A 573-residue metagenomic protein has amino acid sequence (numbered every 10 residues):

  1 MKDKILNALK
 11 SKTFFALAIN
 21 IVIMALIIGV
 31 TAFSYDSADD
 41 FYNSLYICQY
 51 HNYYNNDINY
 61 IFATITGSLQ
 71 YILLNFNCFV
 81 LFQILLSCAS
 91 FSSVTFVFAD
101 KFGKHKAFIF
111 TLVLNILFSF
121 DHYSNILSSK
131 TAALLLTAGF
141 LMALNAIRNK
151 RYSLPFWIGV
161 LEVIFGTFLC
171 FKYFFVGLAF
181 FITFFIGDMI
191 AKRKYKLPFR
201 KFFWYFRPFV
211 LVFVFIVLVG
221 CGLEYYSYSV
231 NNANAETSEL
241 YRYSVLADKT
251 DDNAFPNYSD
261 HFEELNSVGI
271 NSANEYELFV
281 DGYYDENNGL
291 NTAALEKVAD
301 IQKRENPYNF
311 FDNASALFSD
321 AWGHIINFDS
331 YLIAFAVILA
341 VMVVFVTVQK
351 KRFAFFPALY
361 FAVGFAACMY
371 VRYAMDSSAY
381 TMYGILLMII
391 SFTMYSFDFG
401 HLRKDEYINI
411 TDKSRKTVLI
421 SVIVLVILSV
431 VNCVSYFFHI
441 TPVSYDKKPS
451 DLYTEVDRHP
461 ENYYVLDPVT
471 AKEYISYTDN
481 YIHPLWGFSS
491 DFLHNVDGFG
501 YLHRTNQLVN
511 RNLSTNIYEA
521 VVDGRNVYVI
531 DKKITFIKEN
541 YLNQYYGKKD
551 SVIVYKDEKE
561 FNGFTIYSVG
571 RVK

Functional and structural regions predicted by a protein language model:
A16-N56, G67: Extracytoplasmic loop-helix module adjacent to an early transmembrane segment
Y53-N77, L81-L86: Short hydrophobic/aromatic helix or loop-helix immediately within or flanking a transmembrane segment in polytopic
L85-K104, L339-T347: Transmembrane-helix motifs of polytopic, lipid-linked glycan transferases
G139-P155: Membrane-interface transmembrane helices that cradle and orient dolichyl/undecaprenyl
L154-Y173, F181-I182, V212-V219: Membrane-interface alpha helices of multi-pass inner-membrane proteins
F156, F206-F215, H401-V434: Signature aromatic-anchored transmembrane alpha helix within multi-pass, membrane-resident enzymes that catalyze glycan
N231-D312, H483-R504: Membrane-proximal stem/loop segments at transmembrane-domain junctions that anchor or position
Y453-I537: Short periplasmic/luminal acceptor-recognition loop of GT-C membrane glycosyltransferases, typified by
